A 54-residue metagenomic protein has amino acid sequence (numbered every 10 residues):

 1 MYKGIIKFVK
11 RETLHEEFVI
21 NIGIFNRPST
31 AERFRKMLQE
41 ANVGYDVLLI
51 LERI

Functional and structural regions predicted by a protein language model:
M1, H15, E52-I54: Short intrinsically disordered terminal tails
Y2-K10: A short beta-strand micro-motif
K10-R11, I24, E52: Intrinsic disorder/low-complexity segments
E16-S29: A short, exposed loop/beta-hairpin motif centered on an aromatic-Gly-Thr core
M37-I54: Short, mixed-charge low-complexity intrinsically disordered segments
